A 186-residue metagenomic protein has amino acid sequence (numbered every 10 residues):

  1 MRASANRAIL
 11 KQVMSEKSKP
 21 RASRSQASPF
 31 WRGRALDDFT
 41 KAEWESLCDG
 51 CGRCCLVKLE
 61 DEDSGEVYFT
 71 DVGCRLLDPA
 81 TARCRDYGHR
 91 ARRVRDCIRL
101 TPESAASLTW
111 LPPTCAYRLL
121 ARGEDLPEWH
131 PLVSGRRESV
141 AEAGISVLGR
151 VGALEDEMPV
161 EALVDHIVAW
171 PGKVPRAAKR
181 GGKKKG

Functional and structural regions predicted by a protein language model:
I9-L10: Short, positively charged and aromatic/hydrophobic N-terminal segments
M14-G50, E60-G186: Short loop/turn segments that flank or connect secondary-structure elements
